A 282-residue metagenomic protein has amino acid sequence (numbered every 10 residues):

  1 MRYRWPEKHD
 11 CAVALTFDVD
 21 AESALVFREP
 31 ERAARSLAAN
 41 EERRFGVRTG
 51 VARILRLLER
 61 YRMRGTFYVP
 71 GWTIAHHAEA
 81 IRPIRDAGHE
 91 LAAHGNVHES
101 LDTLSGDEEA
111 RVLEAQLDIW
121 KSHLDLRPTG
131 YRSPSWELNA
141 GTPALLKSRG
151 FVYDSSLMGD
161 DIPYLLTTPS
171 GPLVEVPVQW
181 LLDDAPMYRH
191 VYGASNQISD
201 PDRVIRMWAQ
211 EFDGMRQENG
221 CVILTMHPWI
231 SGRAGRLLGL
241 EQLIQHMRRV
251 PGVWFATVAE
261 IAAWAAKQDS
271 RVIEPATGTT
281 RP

Functional and structural regions predicted by a protein language model:
M1-G130, S135-L181, D202-L224, G232-P282: Catalytic alpha-helical scaffold of carbohydrate-active enzymes acting on polysaccharides/glycoconjugates
P128, V191-D200, P228-W229: Surface-exposed cleft-lining segments at the edges of enzyme active sites
P177-N196: Glycine-rich, positively charged active-site loop/lid region within alpha/beta enzyme cores that binds and organizes
